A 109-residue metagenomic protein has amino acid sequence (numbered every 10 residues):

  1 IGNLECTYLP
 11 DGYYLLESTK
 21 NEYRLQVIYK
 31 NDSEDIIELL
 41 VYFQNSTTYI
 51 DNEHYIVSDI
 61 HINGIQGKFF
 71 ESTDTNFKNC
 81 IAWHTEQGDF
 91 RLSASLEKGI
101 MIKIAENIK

Functional and structural regions predicted by a protein language model:
I1-T85: Short, solvent-exposed recognition patches
E86-K109: Surface-exposed amphipathic alpha-helical segments
